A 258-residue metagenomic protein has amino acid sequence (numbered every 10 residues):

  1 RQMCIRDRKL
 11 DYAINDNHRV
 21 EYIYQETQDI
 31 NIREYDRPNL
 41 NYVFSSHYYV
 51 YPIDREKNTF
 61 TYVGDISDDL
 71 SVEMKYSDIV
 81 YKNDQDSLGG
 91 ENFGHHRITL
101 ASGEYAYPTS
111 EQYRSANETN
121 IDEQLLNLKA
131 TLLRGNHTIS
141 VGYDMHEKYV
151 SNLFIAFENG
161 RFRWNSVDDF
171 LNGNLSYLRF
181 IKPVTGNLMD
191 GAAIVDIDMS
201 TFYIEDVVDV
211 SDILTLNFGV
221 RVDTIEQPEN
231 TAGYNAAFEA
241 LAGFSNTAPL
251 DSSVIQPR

Functional and structural regions predicted by a protein language model:
R1-I5: Short, small-residue-biased leader/transition segments that mark boundaries at the very start of proteins
R6-I14: N-terminal targeting pre-sequences for secretion and organelle import
N15-E205, F244: Replace "related TpsB outer-membrane translocases also match" with "some related outer-membrane beta-barrels such as
D190-D209, F218-R258: Extended, folded domain segments that form the structural surfaces/walls around functional sites
